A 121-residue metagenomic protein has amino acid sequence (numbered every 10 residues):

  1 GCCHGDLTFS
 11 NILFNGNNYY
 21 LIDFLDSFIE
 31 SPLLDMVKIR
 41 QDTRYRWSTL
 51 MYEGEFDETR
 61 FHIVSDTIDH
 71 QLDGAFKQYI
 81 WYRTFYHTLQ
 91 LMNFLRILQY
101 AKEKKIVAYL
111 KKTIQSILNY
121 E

Functional and structural regions predicted by a protein language model:
G1, I29-P32, F61, S65 (+1 more regions): Aromatic-acidic/polar surface patches that form glycan- and anion
G1-C2, F76-Q78: An alpha-helical support segment within catalytic cores of ATP-dependent transferases
G1-L34: Active-site acidic catalytic loop and adjacent metal/ATP-binding pocket of ATP-dependent phosphoryl transfer enzymes
L13-N15, A75-F76, Y86: Generic low-polarity alpha-helical segments
I22, M51-E55, T113: Residue-level detector of alpha-helical recognition elements and their boundaries
L25, Q78-F85: Acidic, serine/threonine- and proline-rich low-complexity regulatory regions
L34-F76, L91-I106: Active-site activation/catalytic loop segments of kinase-like enzymes and analogous catalytic loops in related
F85-L89, L95-E121: Regulatory N- and C-terminal appendages and interdomain linkers associated with kinase/kinase-like NTP transferase
